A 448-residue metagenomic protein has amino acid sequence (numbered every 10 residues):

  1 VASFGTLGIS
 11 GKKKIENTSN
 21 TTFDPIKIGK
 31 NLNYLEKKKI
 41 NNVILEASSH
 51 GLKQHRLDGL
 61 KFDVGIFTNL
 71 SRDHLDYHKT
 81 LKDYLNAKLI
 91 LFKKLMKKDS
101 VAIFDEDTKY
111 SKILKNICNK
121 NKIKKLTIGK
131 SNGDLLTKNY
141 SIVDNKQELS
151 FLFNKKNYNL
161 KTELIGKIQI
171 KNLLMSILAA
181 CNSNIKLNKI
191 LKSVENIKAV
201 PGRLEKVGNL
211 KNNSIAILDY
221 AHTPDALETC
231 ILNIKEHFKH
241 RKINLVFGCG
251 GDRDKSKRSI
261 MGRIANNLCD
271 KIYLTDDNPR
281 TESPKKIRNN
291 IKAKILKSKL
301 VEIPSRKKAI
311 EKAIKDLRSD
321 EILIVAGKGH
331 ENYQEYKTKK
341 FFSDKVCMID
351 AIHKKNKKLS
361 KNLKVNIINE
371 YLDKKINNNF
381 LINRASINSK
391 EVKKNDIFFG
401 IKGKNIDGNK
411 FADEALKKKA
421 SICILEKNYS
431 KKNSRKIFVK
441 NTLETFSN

Functional and structural regions predicted by a protein language model:
V1-G11, S48: Short beta-strand-centered segment that lines the nucleotide-binding/catalytic pocket of NTP-utilizing
A2-T6, V64-F67, C269-D276: Non-cysteine beta-strand/loop elements that form the S-adenosyl-L-methionine
F4, I28, E46, T68 (+10 more regions): Residue-level signal for inorganic ion chemistry
T6-L7, L70, K130, D277-P279 (+2 more regions): Short, ordered loop/turn segments at secondary-structure junctions
K12, E36-N41, A47, K53 (+5 more regions): Acidic, Mg2+-coordinating active-site environments of NTP-dependent enzymes
I15-P25, D73-H78: Flexible beta-alpha connector loops of hexameric P-loop NTPases
S19-S48: Conserved nucleotide-sensing/catalytic segment adjacent to the nucleotide-binding pocket in NTP-handling enzymes
K124, I168, M175-N188, K192-I397 (+2 more regions): ATP-dependent carboxylate-amine ligase
